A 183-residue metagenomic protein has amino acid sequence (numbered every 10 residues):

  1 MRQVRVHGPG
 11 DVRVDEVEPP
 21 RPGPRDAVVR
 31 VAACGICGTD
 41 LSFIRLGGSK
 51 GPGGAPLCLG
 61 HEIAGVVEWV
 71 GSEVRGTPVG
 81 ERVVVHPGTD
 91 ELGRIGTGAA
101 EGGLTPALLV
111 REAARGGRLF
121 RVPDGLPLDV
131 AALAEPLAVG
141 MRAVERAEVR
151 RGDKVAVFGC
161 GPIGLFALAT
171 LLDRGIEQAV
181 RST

Functional and structural regions predicted by a protein language model:
R2, D26-V28, K154: Residues that mark the start of a beta-strand
P20-C34, G47-T89, P123-G125: Glycine-rich beta-strand-centered segment in the early N-terminal region that forms part of a ligand/cofactor-binding
C37: Short cysteine clusters
T89-F158: NAD(P)H dinucleotide-binding glycine-rich loop of Rossmann-like/cofactor-binding domains, especially the beta1-alpha1
V139, I163, L171: Hydrophobic/small residue at the entry helix of a nucleotide-binding pocket
D173-Q178: Conserved S-adenosyl-L-methionine
S182-T183: Conserved acidic E/D residue at the C-terminus of a beta-strand in Rossmann-like folds
